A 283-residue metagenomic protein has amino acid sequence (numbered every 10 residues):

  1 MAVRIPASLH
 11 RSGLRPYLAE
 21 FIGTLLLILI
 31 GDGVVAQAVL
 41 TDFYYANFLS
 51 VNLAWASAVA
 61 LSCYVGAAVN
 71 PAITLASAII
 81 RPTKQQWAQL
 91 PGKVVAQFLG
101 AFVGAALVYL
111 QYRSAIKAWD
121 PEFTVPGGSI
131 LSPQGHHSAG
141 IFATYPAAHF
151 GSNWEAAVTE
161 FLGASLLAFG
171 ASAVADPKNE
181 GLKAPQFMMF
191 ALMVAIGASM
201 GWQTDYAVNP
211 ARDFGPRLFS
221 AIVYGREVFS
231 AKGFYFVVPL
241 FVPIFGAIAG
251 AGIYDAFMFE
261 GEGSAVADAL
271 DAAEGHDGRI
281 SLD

Functional and structural regions predicted by a protein language model:
M1-D283: Membrane-interface helix-loop junctions and terminal tails of multi-pass membrane proteins
